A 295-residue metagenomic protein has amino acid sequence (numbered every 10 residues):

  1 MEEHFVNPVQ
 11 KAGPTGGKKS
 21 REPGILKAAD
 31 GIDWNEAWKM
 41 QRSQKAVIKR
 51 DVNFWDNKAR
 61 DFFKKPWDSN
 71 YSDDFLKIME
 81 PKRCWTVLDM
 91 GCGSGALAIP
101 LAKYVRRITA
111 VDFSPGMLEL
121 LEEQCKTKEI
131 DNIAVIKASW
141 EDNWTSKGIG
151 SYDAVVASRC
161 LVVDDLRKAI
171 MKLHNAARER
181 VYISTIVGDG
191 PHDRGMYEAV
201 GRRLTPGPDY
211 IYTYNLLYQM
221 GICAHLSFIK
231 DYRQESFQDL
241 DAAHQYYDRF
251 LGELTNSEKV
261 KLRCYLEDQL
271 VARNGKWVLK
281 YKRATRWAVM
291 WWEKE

Functional and structural regions predicted by a protein language model:
H4-K82: Conserved class I S-adenosyl-L-methionine
C84-G93: Conserved class I S-adenosyl-L-methionine
A96-D142: Class I SAM-dependent methyltransferase SAM/SAH-binding core
Y152-R167: A short SAM/SAH-binding and catalytic strip from SAM-dependent methyltransferases
R167-Y182: A short glycine-rich, Lys/Arg-flanked "PGG" loop and its adjoining helix->strand segment in the class I
I186-L204: Short, glycine-/aromatic-enriched active-site segment of Class I SAM-dependent methyltransferases
P206-G221: Short alpha-helix
H225-E295: Conserved Class I S-adenosyl-L-methionine
